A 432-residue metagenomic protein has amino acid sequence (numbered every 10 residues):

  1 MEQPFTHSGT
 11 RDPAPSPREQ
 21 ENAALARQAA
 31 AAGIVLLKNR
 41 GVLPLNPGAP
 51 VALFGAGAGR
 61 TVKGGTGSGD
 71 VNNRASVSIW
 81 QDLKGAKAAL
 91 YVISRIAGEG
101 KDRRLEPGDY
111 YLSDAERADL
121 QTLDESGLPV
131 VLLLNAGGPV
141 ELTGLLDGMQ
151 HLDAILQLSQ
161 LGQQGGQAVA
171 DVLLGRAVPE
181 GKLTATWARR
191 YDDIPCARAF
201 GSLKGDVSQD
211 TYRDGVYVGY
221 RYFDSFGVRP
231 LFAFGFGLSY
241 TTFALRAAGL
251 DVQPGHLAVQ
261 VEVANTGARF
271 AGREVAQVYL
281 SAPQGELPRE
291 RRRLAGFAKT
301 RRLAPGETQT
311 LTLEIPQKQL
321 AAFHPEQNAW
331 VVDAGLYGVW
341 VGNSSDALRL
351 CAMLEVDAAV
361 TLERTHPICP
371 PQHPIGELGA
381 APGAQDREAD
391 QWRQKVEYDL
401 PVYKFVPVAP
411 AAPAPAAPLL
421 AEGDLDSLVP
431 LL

Functional and structural regions predicted by a protein language model:
M1-L432: C-terminal non-catalytic regions of proteins with extracellular/luminal or membrane-system context
